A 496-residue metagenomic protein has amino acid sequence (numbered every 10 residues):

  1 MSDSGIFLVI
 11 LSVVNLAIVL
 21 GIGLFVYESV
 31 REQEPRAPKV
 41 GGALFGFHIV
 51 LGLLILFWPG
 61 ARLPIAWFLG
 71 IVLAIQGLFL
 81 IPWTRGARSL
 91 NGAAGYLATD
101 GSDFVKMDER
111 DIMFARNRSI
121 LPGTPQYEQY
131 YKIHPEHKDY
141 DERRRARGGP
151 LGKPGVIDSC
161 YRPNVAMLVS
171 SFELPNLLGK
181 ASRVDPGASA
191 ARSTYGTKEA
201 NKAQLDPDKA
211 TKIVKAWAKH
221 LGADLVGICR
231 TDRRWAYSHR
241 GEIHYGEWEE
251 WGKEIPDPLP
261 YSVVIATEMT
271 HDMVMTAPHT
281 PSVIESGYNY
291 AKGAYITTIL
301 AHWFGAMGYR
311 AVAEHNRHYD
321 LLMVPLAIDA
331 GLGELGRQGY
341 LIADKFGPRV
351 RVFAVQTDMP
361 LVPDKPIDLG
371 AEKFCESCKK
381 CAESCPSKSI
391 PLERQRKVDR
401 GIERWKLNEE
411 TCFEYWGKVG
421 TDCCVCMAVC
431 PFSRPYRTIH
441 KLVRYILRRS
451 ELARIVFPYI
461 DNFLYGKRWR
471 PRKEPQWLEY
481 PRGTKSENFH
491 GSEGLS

Functional and structural regions predicted by a protein language model:
S2-D272, H279-T280: Non-catalytic, usually N-terminal nucleic-acid engagement modules in DNA/RNA processing proteins
F7, F25, F45-F47, F57 (+16 more regions): Phenylalanine-focused residue identity feature
L11, N15, L20-G23, P35 (+3 more regions): Flanking helices and flexible, charged tails adjoining ferredoxin-like Fe-S electron-transfer domains in multi-subunit
E28, E32-E34, E109, E142 (+13 more regions): Glutamate identity and glutamate-enriched acidic tracts
K39, K106, K132, K138 (+20 more regions): Context-gated lysine
L54, A94-L97, P154-I157, I243 (+4 more regions): Compositionally biased, intrinsically disordered low-complexity regions
D224-L447: Catalytic cores of enzyme domains
